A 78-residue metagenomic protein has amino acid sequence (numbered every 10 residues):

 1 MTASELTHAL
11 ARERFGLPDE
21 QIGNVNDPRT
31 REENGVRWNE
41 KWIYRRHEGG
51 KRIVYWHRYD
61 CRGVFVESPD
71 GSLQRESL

Functional and structural regions predicted by a protein language model:
M1-L78: Residues within mature, well-folded domains
